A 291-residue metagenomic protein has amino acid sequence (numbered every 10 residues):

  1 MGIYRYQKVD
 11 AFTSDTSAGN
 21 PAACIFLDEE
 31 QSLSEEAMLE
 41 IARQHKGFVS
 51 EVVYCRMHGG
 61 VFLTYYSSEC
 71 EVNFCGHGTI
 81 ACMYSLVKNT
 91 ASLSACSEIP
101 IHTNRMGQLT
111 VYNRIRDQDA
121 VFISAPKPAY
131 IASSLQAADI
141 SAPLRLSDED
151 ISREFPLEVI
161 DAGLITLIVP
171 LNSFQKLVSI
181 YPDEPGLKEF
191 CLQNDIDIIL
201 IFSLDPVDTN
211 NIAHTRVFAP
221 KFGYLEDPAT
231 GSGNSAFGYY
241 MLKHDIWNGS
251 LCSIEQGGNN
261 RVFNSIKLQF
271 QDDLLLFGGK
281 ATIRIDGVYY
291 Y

Functional and structural regions predicted by a protein language model:
M1-Y65, R116, A162, Y290-Y291: ATP-binding N-lobe of GHMP and related small-molecule kinases
A11-T13, Y65-N73, P220-P228: A short glycine/serine-rich beta->alpha loop
S14-S17, I160, V207-T209, N260: Short glycine/serine/proline-enriched coil/turn segments at secondary-structure junctions
C24-D28, I168-L171, F202, F218 (+1 more regions): Short beta-strand-to-turn element immediately C-terminal to the catalytic PLP-Schiff-base lysine in fold type I
Q31-R43, L171-I196: Conserved phosphate/ATP/ADP-binding segment of small-molecule kinases
G47-F62, G186-G223, S253-L275: Conserved phosphate-donor
G60-F62, Y66-E189, F237, L242-Y291: Acidic, low-complexity central loop/insert segments
